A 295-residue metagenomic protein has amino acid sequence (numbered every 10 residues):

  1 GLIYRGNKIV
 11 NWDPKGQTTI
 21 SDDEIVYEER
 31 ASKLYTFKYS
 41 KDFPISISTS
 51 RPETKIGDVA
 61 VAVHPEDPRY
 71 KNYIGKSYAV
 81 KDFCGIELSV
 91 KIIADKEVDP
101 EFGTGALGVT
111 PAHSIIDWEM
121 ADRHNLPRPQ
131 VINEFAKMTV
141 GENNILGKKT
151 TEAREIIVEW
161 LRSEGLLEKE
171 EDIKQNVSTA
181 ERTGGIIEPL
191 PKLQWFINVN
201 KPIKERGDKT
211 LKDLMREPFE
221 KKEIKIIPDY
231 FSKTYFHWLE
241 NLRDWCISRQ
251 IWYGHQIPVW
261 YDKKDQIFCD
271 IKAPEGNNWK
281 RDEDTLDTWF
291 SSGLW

Functional and structural regions predicted by a protein language model:
L2-F135, L214-S248, W289-F290: NTP-handling and nucleic-acid-processing catalytic cores
L2-T54, K149-A153, V158, K169-K201 (+1 more regions): Active-site neighborhoods of enzyme catalytic cores
K71-G75, N144-V158, S163: A glycine-biased structural micro-motif
V80-K81, V199-E205: Short regulatory "switch" loops immediately downstream of catalytic or recognition motifs within protein catalytic
D122, R162, E181: Anion (oxyanion) recognition and catalysis
A136-G141: Short acidic beta-strand-loop surface patches of small beta-rich interaction domains
G184, K204-R216: A preference for well-ordered globular domain cores that mediate specific macromolecular interactions or catalysis
